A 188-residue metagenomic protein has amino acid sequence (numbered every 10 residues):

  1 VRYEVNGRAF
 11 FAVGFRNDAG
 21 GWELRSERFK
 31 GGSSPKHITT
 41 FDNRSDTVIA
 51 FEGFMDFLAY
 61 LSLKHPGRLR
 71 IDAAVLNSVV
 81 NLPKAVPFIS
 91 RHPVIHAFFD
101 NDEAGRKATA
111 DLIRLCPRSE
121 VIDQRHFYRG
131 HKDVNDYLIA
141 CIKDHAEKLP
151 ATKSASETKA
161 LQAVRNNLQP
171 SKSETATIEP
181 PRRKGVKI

Functional and structural regions predicted by a protein language model:
Y3-F88: Phosphate-handling DNA/RNA-contact segment within nucleic-acid enzymes
S62-I188: TOPRIM fold recognition
